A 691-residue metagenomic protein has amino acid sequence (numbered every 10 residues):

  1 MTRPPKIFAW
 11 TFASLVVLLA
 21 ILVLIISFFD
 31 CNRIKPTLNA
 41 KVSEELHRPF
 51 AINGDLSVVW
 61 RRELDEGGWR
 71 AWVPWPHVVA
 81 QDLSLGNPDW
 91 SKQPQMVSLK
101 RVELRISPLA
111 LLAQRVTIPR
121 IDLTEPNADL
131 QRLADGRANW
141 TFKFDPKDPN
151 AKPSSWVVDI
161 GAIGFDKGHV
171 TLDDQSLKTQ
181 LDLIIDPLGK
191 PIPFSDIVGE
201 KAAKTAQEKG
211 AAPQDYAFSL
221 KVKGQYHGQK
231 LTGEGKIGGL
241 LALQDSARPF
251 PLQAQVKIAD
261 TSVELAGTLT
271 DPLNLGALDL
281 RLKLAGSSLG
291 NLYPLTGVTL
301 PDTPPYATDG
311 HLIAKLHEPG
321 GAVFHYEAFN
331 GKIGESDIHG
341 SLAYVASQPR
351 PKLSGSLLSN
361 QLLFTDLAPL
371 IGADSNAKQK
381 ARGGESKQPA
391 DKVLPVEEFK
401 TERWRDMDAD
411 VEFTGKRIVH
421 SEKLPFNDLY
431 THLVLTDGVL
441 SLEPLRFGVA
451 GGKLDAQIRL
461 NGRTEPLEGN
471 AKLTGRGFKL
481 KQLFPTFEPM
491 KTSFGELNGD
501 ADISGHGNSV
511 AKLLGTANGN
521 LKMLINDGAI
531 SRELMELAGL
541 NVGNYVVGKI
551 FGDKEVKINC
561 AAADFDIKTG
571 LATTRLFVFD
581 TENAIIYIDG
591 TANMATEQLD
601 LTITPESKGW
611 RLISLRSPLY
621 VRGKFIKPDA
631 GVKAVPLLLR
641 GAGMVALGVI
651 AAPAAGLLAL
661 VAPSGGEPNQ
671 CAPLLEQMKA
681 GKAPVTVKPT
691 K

Functional and structural regions predicted by a protein language model:
M1-N53, G656-A672, T690: N-terminal type II signal-anchor transmembrane helix that functions as the membrane-insertion/stop-transfer segment
A40, W72-P94, T117-K143, G161-G164 (+9 more regions): Small-residue helix/turn framework positions
E44-D89: N-terminal leader/targeting pre-sequences
L64, K147-N150, K201-K209, G372-E402: Intrinsically disordered, low-complexity segments enriched in small/polar residues
V102: An amphipathic, basic-hydrophobic helix/alpha-beta surface used to engage anionic, phosphate-rich ligands or surfaces
I106-L112, E398, S504-V510: Outer-membrane beta-barrel proteins
L647-G656: Short, glycine/alanine-rich hydrophobic alpha-helices that insert into or span membranes
